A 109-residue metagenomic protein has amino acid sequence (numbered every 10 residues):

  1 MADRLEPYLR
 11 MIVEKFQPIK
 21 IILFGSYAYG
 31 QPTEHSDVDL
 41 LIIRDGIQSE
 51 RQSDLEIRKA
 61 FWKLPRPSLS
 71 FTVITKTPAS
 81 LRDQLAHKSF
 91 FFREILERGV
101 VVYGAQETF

Functional and structural regions predicted by a protein language model:
M1-K20, Y29-E34, D45-F109: Catalytic core of pol beta-like nucleotidyltransferases
S26: Conserved H-loop
S36-V38: Short, conserved active-site loops that position catalytic residues or coordinate cofactors/metal ions across diverse
L41-I43: Short hydrophobic/aromatic beta-strand micro-patches that form the beta-sheet surface supporting nucleotide- or nucleic
